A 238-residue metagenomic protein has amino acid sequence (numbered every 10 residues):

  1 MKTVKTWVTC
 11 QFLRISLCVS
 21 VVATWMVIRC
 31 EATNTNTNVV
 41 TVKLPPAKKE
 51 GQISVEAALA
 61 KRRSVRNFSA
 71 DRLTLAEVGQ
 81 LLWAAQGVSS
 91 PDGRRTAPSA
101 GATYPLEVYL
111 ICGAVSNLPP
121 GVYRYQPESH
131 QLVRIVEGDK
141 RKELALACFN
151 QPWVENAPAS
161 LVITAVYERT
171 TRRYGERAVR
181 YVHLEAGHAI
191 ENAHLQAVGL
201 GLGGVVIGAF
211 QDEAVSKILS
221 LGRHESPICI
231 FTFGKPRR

Functional and structural regions predicted by a protein language model:
M1-C10: N-terminal secretory signal peptides that target proteins for export/translocation
R14-W25: Bacterial N-terminal signal peptides
C30-A157: N-terminal amphipathic, basic helical "cap/leader" segment at the start of enzyme domains
R62, L81, V108, A159-R169 (+1 more regions): Small-aliphatic-rich amphipathic alpha-helix that forms the alpha element of a beta-alpha
R124, S160-V162, I230-T232: Conserved hydrophobic/aromatic beta-strand scaffold that supports enzyme active sites
L221-R238: A glycine-rich helix N-cap at a beta->alpha junction
